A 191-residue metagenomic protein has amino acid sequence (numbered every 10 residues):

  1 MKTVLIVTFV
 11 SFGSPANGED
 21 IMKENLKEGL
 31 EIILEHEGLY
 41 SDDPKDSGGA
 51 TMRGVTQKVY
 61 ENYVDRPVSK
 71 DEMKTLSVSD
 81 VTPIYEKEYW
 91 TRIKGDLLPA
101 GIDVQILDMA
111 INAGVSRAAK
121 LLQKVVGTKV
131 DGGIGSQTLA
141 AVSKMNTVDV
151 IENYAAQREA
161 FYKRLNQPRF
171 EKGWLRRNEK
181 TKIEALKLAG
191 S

Functional and structural regions predicted by a protein language model:
K2-T3: Polybasic, lysine-rich low-complexity intrinsically disordered segments
V7-S191: Cell-wall polysaccharide-cleaving catalytic domain and substrate-binding groove, primarily in peptidoglycan/chitin
